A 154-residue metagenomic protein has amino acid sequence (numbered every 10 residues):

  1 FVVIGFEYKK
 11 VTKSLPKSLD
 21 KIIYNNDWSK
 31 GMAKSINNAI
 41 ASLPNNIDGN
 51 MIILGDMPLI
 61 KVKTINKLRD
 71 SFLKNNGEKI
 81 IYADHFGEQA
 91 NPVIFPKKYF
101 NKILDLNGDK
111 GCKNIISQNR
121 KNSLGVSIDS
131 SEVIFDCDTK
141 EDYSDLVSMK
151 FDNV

Functional and structural regions predicted by a protein language model:
F1-G49: Conserved N-terminal catalytic core of the sugar/cofactor nucleotidyltransferase
V2, F6, I23-K34, G55 (+6 more regions): Residues at secondary-structure transition points
K10-V11, T64, Y99, G111-C112: Hydrophobic alpha-helical segments typical of transmembrane helices and their membrane-interface/capping positions
V11-L15, L68, I103, L146: Hydrophobic packing residues within well-ordered alpha-helices of enzyme cores
L19, G77-E78, R120-N122: A generic structural signal for alpha->beta connector loops
Y24, Y82, G125-S127: Structural signal for conserved beta-strand scaffold positions within catalytic alpha/beta enzyme cores
S29-K97, N101: Conserved beta-loop-beta/alpha segment of the NTase-like Rossmann-fold superfamily that binds/positions NTPs
N101, D105-V154: Conserved alpha/beta core of the MobA/IspD/sugar-nucleotide pyrophosphorylase nucleotidyltransferase superfamily
